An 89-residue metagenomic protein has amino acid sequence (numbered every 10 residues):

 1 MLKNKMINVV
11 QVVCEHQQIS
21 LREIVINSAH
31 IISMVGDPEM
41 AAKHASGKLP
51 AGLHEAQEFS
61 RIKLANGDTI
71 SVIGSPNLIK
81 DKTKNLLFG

Functional and structural regions predicted by a protein language model:
L2-I7, V12-V25, H30-G89: Acidic, Ser/Thr- and proline-rich intrinsically disordered linker/docking segments of eukaryotic scaffolds
